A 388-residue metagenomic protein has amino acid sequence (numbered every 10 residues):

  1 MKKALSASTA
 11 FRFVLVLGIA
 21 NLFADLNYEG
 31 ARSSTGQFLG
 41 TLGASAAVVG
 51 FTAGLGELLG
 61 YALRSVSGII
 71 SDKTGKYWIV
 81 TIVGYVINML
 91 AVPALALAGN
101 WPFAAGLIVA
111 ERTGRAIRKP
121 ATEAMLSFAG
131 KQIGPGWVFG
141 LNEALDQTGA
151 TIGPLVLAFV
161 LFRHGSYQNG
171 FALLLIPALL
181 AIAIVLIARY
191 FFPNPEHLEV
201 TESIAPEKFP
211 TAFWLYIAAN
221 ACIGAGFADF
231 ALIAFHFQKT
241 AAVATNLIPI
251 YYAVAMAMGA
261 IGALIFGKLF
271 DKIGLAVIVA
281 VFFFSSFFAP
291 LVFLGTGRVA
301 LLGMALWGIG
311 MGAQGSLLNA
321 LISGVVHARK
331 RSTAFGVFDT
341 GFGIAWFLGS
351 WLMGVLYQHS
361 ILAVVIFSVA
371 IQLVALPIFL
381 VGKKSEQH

Functional and structural regions predicted by a protein language model:
A4-E57, L215-A241, I248: Helix-loop boundary and gating motifs at the non-cytosolic
Q37, T41, I152-N169, L348-A363: Transmembrane alpha-helix termini and helix-breaking/packing motifs in multi-pass membrane transporters
L63-K76, L161, G262-G274, Y357: Helix-to-loop junctions at the C-terminal end of transmembrane segments in multipass secondary transporters
I79-P93, L175, A276-L291: Structural signature of the two symmetry-related core transmembrane helices
A96-I108, F293-G303: Helix-loop junctions at membrane interfaces in 12-TM secondary transporters
L107-T148: Cytoplasmic helix-loop-helix junction between adjacent transmembrane helices in 12-TM secondary transporters
N169-L186, V364-L380: Symmetry-related core transmembrane helices of the 12-TM Major Facilitator Superfamily/SLC fold
G274-L318: C-terminal transmembrane helical hairpin of 12-TM major facilitator-type secondary transporters
